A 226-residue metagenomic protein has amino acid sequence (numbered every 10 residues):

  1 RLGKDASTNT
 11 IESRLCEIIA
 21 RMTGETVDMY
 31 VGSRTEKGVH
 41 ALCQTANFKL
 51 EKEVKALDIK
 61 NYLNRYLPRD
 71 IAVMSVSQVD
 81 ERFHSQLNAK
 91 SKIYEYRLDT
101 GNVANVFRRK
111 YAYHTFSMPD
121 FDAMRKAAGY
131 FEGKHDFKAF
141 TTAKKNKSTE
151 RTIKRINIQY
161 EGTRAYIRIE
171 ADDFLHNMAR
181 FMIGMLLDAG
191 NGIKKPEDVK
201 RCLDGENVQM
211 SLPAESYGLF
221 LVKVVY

Functional and structural regions predicted by a protein language model:
R1-Y226: Structured-RNA-binding interfaces characteristic of tRNA pseudouridine synthases
